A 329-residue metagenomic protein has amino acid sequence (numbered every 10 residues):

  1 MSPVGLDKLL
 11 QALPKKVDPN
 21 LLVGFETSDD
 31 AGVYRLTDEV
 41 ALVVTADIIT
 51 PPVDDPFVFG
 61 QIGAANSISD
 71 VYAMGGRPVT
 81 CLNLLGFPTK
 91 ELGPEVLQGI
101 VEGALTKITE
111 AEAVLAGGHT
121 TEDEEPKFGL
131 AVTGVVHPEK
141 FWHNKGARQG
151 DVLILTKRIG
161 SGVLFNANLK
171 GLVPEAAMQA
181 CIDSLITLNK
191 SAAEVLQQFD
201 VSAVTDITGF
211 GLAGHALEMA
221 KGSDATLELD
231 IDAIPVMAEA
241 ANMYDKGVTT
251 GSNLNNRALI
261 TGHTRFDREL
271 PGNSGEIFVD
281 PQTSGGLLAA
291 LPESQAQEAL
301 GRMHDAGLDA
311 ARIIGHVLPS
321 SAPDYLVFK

Functional and structural regions predicted by a protein language model:
M1-K329: Helix-biased detector of long, well-ordered alpha-helical tracts
